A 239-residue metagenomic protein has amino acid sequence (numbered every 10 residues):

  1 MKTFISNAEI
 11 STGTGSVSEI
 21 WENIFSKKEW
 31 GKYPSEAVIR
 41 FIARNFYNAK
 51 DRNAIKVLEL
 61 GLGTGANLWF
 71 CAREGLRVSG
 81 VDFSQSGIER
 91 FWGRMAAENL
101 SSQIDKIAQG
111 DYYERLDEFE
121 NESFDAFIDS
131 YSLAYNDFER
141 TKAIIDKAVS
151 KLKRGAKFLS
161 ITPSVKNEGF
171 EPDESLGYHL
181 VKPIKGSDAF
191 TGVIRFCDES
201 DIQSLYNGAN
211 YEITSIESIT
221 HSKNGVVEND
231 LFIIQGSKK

Functional and structural regions predicted by a protein language model:
M1-I55, G63-D117, K157-K239: Class I (Rossmann-like) S-adenosyl-L-methionine-dependent methyltransferase catalytic domain, capturing the SAM-binding
P34, E120, R140-T141: Residues at alpha-helix caps and immediate loop-helix transition turns in enzyme cores, especially N- and C-cap
E59: Class I SAM-dependent methyltransferase core
D117-F127: A short acidic, Gly/Pro-enriched loop at the edge of an enzyme's catalytic core that lines a small-molecule cofactor
D125-R140: A short SAM/SAH-binding and catalytic strip from SAM-dependent methyltransferases
E139-K142, S200: Residues in well-ordered alpha-helical elements
K142-R154: A short glycine-rich, Lys/Arg-flanked "PGG" loop and its adjoining helix->strand segment in the class I
